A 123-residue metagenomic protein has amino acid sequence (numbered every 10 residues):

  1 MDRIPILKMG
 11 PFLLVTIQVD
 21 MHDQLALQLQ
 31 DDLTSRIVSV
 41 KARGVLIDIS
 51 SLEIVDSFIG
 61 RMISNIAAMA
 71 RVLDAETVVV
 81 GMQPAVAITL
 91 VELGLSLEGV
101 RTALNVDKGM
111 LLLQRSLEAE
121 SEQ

Functional and structural regions predicted by a protein language model:
D2-Q30: STAS-typified acidic loop motif
R3, D74, G99-V100: A generic structural signal for alpha->beta connector loops
A26-L33, S39, D74, D107: Expand to "…catalyze enediolate/carbanion chemistry for C-C bond making/breaking, isomerization, decarboxylation
T34-S35, A68: Surface-exposed alpha-helical segments enriched in charged/polar residues
A42-R43, I47-S96: Amphipathic alpha-helical interaction surfaces in cytosolic regulatory modules
G99-G109: Short acidic-hydrophobic, aromatic-tinged amphipathic segments that line or gate anion-handling sites
M110-Q114: Short, charged, surface-exposed secondary-structure boundary motifs
R115-Q123: Intrinsically disordered or compositionally simple regulatory linkers and C-terminal tails in signal-transduction
